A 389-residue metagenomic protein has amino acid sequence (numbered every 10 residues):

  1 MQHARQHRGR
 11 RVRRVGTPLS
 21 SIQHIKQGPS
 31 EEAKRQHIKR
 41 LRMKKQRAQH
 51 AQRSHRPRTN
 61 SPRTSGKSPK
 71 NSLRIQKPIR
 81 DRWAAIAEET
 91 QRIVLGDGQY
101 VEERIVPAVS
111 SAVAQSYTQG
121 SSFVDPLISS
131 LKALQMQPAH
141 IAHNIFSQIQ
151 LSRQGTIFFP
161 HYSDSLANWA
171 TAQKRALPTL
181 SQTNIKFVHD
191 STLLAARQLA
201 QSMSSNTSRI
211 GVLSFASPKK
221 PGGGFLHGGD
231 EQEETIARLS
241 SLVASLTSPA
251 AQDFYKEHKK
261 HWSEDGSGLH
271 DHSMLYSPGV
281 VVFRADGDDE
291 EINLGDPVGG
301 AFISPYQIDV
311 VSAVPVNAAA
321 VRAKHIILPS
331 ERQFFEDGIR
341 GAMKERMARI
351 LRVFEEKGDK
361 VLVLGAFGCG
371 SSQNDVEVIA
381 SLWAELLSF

Functional and structural regions predicted by a protein language model:
Q2-L362, A366-F389: Macrodomain-like recognition of ADP-ribose-binding/processing modules
